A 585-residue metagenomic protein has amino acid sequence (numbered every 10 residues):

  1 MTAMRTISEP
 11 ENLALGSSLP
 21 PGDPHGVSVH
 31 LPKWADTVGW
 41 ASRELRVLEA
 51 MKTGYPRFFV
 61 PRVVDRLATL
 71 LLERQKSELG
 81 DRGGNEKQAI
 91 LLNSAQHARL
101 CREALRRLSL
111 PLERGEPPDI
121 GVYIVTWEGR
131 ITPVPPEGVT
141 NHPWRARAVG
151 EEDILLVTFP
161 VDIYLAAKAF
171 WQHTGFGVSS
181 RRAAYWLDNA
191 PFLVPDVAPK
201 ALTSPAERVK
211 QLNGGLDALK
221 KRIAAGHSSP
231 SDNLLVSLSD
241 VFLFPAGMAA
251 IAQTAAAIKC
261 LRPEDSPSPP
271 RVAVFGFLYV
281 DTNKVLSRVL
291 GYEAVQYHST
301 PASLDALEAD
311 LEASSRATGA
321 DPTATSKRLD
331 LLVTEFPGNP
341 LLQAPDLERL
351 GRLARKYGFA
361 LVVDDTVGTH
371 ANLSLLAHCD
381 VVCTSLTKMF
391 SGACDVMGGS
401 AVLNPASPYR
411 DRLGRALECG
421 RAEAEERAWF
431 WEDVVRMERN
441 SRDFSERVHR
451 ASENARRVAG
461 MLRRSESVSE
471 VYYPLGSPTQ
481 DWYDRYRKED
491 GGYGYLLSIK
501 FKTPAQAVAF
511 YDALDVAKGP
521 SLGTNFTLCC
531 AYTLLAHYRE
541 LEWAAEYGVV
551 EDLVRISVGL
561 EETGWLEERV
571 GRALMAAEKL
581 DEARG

Functional and structural regions predicted by a protein language model:
T2-A249, A257-P263, P270, F275-V295 (+1 more regions): Conserved N-terminal alpha-helix of the aminotransferase class I/II PLP-enzyme fold
G26, R43-V47, K200-E207, A416-A509 (+2 more regions): Structural motif of enzymes handling amino- and sulfur-group chemistry
L216, K220-P245, R316, G460-R463 (+3 more regions): Hydrophobic, structured segments
S237-R464, Y472, R584: Conserved PLP-enzyme active-site core in the AAT-like
Q480-E489, A531-D552: Active-site-adjacent capping/gating segments
D512-E542: Conserved PLP cofactor-binding pocket of PLP-dependent enzymes
R569, A573-L580: C-terminal alpha-helix
